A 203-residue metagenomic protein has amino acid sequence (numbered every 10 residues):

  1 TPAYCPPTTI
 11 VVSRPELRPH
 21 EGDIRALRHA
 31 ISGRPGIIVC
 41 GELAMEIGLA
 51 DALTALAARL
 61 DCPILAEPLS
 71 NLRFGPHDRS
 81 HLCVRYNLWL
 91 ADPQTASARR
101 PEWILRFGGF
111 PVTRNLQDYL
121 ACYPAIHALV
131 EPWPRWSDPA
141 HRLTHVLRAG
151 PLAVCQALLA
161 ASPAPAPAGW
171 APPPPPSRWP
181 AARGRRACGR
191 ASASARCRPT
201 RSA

Functional and structural regions predicted by a protein language model:
T1-S32: Conformationally flexible catalytic loops at phosphate/diphosphate-handling active centers
P2-P7, H77-W89, A125-I126, P139-A153: Active-site regions of enzymes building and remodeling cell-envelope glycoconjugates
T9-R18, S80-H81, N87, R183-S194: Glycine-rich phosphate-binding "P-loop"
R18-G22, I47-A52, R59, H81 (+6 more regions): Conserved active-site and cofactor/substrate-binding residues in soluble primary-metabolism enzymes
R25, C40-A128, W136: Glycine-rich, anion-gripping cofactor-binding loops and their flanking helix/strand elements in enzyme active sites
A30-E46, R183, G189-A193: Active-site donor-nucleotide binding/catalytic segment of nucleotide-sugar enzymes
G36, E102-W103, T144: Conserved acidic residues
Y119-A203: Phosphate/pyrophosphate-binding active-site segments
